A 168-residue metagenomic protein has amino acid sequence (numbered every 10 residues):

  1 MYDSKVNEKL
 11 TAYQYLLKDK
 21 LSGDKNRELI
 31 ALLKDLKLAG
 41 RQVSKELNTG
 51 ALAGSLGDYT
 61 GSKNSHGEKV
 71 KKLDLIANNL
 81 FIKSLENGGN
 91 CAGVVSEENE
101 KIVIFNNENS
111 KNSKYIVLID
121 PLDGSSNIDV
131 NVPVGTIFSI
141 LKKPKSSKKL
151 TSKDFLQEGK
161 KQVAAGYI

Functional and structural regions predicted by a protein language model:
M1-L122, S146-L150: N-terminal subdomain of lithium-sensitive/metallo-dependent phosphomonoesterases centered on the IMPase/IPPase/PAP
N112-I168: DPxDG-like acidic metal-binding loop motif
